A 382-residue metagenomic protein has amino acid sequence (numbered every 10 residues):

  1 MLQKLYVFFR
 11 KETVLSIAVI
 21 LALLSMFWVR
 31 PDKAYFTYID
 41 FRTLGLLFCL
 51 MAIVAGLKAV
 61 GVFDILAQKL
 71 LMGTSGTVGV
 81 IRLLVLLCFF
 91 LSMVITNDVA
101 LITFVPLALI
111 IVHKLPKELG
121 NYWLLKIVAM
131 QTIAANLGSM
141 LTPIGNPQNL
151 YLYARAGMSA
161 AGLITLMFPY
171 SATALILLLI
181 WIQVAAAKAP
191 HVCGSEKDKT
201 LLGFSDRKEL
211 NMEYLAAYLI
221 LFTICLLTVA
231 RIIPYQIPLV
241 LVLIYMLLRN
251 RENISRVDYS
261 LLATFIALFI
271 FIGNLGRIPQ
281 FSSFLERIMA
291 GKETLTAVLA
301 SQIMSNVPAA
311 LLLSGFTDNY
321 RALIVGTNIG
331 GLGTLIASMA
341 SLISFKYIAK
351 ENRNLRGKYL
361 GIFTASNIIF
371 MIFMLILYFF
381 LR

Functional and structural regions predicted by a protein language model:
M1-I17, G76-T77, R207-A217, G361: N-terminal membrane topogenic signal
L2, L125, A161-R207, L342-R382: Juxtamembrane and boundary regions of transmembrane helices in multi-pass small-molecule transporters and channels
Q3-A34, L44-G61, A185-K188, I224-E252 (+2 more regions): Structural signal for alpha-helical transmembrane segments and their membrane-water exit/capping regions in multi-pass
L5-K11, K33-T43, A160-Y170, K208-L210 (+4 more regions): Interfacial loop-to-helix junctions that mark the boundaries of transmembrane helices in multi-pass membrane
Y38, V60, D64-A67, Y218-D318: Transmembrane helical segments that form the transport core of multi-pass membrane transport proteins
F41-T43, M72-L86, L115-I127, M212-A216 (+2 more regions): Membrane-interfacial loop-to-helix junctions in multi-pass transporters
V78-L83, P116-M130, M158-F168, N319-G331 (+1 more regions): Membrane-interface alpha-helices at helix entry/exit sites of multi-pass transporters
F90-M140, Y151, L311-I324, R353 (+1 more regions): Hydrophobic transmembrane alpha-helices that form the pore/transport pathway of multi-pass ion and small-solute
